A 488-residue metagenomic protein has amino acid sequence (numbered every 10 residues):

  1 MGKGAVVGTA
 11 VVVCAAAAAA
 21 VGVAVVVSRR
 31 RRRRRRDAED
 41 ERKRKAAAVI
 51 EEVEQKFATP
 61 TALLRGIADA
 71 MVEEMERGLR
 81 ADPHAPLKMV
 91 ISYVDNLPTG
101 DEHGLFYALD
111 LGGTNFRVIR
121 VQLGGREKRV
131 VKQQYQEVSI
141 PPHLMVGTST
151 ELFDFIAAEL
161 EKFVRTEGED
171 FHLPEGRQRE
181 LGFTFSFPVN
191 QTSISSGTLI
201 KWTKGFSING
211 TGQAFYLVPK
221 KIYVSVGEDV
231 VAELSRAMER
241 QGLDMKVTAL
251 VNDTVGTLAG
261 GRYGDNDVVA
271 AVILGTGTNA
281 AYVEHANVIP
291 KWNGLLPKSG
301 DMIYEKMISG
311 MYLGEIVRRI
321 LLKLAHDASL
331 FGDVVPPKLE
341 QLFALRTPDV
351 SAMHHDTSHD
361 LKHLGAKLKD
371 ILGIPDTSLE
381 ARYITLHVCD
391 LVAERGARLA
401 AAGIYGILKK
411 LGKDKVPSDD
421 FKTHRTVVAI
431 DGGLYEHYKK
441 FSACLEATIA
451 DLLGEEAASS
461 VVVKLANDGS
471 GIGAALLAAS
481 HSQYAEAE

Functional and structural regions predicted by a protein language model:
M1-G182, G264, D301-E488: ATP-binding/phosphotransfer module of carbohydrate and carboxylate kinases, centering on a glycine-rich
H103-G104, Q178, L243-K246, D265-V269 (+1 more regions): Short coil/turn connectors at secondary-structure junctions
D110, G182-S186, V251, A271-G277: Short beta-strand segments
G113, G277-N279, N293-P297, G433: Glycine-centered small-residue hotspots that permit tight backbone geometry or close packing
F116-V121, G256-G260, A271-V272, T278-E284 (+1 more regions): Short beta-strand scaffold segments in enzyme catalytic cores
E137-A157, E161, F187-R262, V268-A270 (+2 more regions): Glycine-rich phosphate-binding loop and adjoining helix at the ATP-binding site of ATP-dependent phosphoryl-transfer
E284-A286, L434: A broadly conserved detector of short glycine/acidic/proline-rich loop/turn motifs that flank catalytic sites and bind
